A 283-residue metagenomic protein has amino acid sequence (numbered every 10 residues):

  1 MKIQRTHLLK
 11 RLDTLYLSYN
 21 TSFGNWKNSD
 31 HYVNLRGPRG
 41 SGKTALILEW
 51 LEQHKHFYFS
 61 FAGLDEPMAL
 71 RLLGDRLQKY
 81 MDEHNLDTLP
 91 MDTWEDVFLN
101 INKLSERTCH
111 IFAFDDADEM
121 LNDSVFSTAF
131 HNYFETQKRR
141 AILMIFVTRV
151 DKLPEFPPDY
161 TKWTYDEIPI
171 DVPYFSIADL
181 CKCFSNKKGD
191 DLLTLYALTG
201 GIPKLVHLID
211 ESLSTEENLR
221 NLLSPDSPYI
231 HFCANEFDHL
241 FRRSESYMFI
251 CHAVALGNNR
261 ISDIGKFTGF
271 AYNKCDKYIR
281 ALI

Functional and structural regions predicted by a protein language model:
M1-S22: N-terminal pre-P-loop "Q-motif" helix
S29-G40, E119-F126, N132-Y160: Sensor-1/coupling segment of RecA-like P-loop NTPase cores
K55-H56, G63, P67-L86: Conserved NTP-binding/hydrolysis module of P-loop NTPases
I101-A129: Conserved P-loop NTPase "ATPase switch" module shared by AAA+ and STAND
E167-L192: Conserved small helical "lid"/interfacial subdomain of P-loop NTPases
S185-F232, E236: Amphipathic alpha-helical "lid/sensor" segments that cap RecA-like P-loop NTPase cores
T215-K266: Winged-helix-like regulatory helical subdomains adjacent to P-loop NTPase cores
G269-I283: Short amphipathic alpha-helical interaction segments
